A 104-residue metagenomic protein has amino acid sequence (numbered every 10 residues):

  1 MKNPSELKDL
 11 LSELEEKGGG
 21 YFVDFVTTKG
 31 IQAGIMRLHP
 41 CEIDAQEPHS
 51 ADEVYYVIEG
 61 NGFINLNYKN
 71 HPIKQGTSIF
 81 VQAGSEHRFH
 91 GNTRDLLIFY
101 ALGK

Functional and structural regions predicted by a protein language model:
M1-I35, A45: A short, N-terminal "cap"/entry segment at the start of jelly-roll beta-barrel domains of the cupin/DSBH fold
K29-I31, E42, T77, S85: Surface-exposed loop/turn positions
G30, P40-A51, K104: Short beta-strand/loop turn elements enriched in aromatics
I31, S50, K69, S85 (+1 more regions): A generic "binding-loop/recognition-motif" signal
L38, H49-I64: Short, conserved beta-strand element in jelly-roll/cupin
A45, V54, Y68-H71: Short, surface-exposed secondary-structure edge patches
Y68-A83: Short acidic-glycine-tyrosine-enriched beta hairpin
A83-K104: Ligand-binding loop in jelly-roll beta-barrel domains
